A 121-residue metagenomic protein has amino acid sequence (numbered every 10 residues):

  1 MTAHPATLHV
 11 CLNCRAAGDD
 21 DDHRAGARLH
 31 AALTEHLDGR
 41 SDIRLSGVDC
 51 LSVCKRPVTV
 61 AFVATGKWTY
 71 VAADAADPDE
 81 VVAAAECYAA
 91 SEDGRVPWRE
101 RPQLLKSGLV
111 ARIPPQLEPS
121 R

Functional and structural regions predicted by a protein language model:
M1-H23: Local sequence-structure signature of Cys/Sec-based thiol-disulfide redox active-site neighborhoods
T2-H9, T34-V53: Immediate flanking context of iron-sulfur cluster ligation sites
C11-C14, C50, V58: Functionally engaged cysteine thiol sites
A16-E35, R56-V81: Iron-sulfur (Fe-S) cluster-binding segments and ferredoxin-like electron-carrier domains, especially [2Fe-2S]
A32, H36, Y88-S91: Conserved short hydrophobic interaction patches
L45, D77-C87: Short, conserved aromatic-histidine micro-motifs
R56, A61-T69, A85-R121: Short flanking/linker segments adjacent to small metal-binding domains or redox-active Cys/His motifs
